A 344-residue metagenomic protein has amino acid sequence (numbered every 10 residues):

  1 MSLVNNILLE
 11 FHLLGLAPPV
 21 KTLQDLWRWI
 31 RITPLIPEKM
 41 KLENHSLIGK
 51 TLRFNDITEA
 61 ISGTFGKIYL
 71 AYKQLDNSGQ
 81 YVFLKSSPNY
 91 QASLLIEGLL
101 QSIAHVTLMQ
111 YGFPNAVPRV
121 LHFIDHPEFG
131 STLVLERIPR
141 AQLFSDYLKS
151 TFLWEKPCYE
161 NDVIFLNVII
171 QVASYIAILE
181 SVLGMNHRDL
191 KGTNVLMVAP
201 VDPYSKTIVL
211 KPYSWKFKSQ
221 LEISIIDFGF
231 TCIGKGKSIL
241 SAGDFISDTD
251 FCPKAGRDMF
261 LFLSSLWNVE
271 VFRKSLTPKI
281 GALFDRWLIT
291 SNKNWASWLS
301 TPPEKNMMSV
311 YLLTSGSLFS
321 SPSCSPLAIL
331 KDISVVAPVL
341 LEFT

Functional and structural regions predicted by a protein language model:
S2-P19, T249-T344: Helical subdomain adjoining the active site within ATP-dependent kinase catalytic cores
P18-D76: ATP-binding glycine-rich phosphate-binding loop
T64-Y111: ATP-binding glycine-rich loop module of kinase domains
F83-Y90, E136, I226-G229, I239-S241: Active-site ExK catalytic segment of metal-dependent nucleases
G112-D162: Conserved structural core of kinase catalytic domains
W154-R188, G192-T193: Conserved kinase catalytic-core helix
R188-R257: Catalytic activation segment of kinase domains across protein kinase-like and atypical kinase folds
